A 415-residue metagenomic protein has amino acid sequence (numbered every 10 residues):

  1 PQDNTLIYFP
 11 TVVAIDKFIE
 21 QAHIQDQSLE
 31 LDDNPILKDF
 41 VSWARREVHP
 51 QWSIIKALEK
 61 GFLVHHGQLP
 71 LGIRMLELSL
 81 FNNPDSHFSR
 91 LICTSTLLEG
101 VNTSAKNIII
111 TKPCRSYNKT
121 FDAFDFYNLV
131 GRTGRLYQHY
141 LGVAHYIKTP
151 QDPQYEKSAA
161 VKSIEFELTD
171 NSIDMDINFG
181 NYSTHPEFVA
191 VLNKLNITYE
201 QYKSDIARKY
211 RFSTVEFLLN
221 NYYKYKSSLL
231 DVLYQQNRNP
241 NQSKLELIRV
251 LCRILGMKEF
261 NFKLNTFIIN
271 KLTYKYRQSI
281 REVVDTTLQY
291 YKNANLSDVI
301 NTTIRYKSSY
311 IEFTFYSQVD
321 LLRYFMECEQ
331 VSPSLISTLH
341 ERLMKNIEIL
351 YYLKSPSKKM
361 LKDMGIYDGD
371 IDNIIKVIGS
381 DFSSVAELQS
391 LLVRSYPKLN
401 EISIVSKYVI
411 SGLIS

Functional and structural regions predicted by a protein language model:
Q2-R90, A105, R115-T133, Y146 (+3 more regions): Conserved C-terminal RecA-like helicase domain
L91-L97: Ser/Thr-glycine-rich phosphate-binding loops at phosphate-binding pockets of nucleotides, nucleotide cofactors
I109-I110: Short hydrophobic alpha-helical runs that function as membrane-insertion/retention elements
C114-S116, D122-E165: Conserved segment of the helicase C-terminal RecA-like domain
I164-L192: C-terminal or mid-to-C-terminal helical accessory/interaction module adjacent to the motor/catalytic core
S183-S415: C-terminal accessory/interaction regions of large nucleic acid-associated machines
